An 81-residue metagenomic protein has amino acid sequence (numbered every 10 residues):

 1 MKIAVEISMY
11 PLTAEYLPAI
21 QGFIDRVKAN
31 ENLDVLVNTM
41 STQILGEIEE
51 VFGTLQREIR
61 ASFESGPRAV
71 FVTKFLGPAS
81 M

Functional and structural regions predicted by a protein language model:
M1-M81: Charge-rich, low-complexity N-terminal segments
